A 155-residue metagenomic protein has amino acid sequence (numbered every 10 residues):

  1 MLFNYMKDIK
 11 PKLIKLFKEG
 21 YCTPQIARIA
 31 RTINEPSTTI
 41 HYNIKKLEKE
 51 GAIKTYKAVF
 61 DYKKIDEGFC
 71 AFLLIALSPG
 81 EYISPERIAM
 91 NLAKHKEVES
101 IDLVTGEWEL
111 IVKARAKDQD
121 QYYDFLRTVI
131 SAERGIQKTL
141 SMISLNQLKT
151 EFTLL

Functional and structural regions predicted by a protein language model:
M1-L155: A compositional/biophysical signature of low hydrophobicity enriched in polar/charged and small residues
